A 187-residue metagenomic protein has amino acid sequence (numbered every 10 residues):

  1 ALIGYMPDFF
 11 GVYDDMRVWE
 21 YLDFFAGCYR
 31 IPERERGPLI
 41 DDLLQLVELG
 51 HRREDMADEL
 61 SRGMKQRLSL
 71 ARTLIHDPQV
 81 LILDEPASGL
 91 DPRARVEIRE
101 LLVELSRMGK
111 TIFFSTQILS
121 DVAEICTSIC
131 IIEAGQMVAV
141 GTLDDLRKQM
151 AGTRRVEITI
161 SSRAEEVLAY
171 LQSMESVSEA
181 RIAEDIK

Functional and structural regions predicted by a protein language model:
A1-A134, V138-A139: ABC transporter nucleotide-binding domains
R99-K187: ABC transporter nucleotide-binding domain
